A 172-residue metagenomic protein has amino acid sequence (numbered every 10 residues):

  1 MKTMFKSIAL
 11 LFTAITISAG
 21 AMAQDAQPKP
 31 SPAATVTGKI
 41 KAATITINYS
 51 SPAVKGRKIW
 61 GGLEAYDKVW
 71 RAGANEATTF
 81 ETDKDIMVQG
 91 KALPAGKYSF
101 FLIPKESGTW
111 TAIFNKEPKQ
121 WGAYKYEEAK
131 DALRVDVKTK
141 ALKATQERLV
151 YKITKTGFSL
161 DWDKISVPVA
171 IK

Functional and structural regions predicted by a protein language model:
M1-A26: Bacterial Sec-dependent N-terminal signal peptides
Q24-P94, F101-K172: Targeting-peptide/extracellular-domain and disordered-appendage signature
